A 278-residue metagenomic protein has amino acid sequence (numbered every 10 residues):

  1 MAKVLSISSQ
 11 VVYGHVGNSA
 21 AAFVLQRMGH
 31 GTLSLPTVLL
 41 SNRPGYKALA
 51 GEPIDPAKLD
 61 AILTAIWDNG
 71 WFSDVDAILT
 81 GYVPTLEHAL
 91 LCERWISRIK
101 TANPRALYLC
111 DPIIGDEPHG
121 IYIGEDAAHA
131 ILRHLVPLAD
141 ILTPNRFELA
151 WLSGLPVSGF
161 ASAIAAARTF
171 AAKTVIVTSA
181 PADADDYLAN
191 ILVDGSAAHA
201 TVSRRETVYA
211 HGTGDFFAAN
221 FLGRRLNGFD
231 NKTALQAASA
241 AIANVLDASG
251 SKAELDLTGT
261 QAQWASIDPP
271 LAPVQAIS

Functional and structural regions predicted by a protein language model:
A2-E117, A265-I277: Conserved N-terminal subdomain of the carbohydrate kinase-like
I7-Q10, T37, Y82-V83, D111-I113 (+5 more regions): Fold-independent oxyanion-binding glycine-rich loops and adjacent beta-strand/coil segments at enzyme active sites
V12, A198-G212: Short pre-catalytic strand/loop immediately N-terminal to key active-site residues, enriched for Gly-Thr
H30, T64-F72, S97, T101 (+6 more regions): Generic secondary-structure signature for well-ordered alpha-helical cores
I121-H199, V208, F229-K232: Conserved phosphate/ATP/ADP-binding segment of small-molecule kinases
A150-W151, V208-A237: Short, small-residue alpha-helix embedded
K232-S278: Charged C-terminal helix
